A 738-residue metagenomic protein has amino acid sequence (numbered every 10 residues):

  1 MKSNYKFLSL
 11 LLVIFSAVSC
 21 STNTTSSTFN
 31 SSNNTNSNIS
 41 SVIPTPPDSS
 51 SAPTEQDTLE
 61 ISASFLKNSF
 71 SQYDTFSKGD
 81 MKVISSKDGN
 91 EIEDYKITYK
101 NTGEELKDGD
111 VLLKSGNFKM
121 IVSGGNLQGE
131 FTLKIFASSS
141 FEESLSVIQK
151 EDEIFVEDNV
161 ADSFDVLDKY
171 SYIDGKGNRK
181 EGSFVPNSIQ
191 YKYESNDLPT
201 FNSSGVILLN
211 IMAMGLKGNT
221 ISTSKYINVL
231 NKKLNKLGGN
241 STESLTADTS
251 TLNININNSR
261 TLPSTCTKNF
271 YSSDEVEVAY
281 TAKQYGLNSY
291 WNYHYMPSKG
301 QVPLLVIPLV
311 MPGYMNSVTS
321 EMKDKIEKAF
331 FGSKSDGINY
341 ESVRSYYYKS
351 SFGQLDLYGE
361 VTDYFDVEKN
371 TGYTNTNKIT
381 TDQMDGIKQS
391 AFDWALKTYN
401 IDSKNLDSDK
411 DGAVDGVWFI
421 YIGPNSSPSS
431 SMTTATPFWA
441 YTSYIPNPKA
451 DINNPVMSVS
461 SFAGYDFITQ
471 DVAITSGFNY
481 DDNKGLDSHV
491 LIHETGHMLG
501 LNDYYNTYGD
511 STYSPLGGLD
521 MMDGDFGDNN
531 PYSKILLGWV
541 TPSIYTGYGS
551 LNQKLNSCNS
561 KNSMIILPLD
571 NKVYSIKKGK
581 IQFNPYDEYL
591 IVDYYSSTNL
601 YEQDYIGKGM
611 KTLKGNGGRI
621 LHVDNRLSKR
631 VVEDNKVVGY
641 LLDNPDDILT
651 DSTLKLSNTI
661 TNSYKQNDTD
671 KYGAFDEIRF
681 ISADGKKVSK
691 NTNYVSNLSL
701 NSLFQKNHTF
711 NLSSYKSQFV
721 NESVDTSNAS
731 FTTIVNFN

Functional and structural regions predicted by a protein language model:
M1-L8: Bacterial N-terminal signal peptides that target proteins for export
V13-I61: Bacterial Sec-dependent N-terminal signal peptides
P53-E91, S140-G182: Solvent-exposed, low-complexity, repeat-rich "mucin-like" stalks and linkers
N90-G125, G177-G218: Serine/threonine-rich, repeat-prone extracellular segments and beta-strand-based repeat modules of secreted/surface
G129-A137, T223-N231: C-terminal edge beta-strand
G238, E243-L519, D523-S533, G538-S543 (+6 more regions): Active-site-proximal segment of zinc-dependent metalloprotease catalytic domains
L252-Y271, E275, Y285, S317-E321 (+5 more regions): Non-catalytic C-terminal accessory/binding modules of secreted extracellular proteins
